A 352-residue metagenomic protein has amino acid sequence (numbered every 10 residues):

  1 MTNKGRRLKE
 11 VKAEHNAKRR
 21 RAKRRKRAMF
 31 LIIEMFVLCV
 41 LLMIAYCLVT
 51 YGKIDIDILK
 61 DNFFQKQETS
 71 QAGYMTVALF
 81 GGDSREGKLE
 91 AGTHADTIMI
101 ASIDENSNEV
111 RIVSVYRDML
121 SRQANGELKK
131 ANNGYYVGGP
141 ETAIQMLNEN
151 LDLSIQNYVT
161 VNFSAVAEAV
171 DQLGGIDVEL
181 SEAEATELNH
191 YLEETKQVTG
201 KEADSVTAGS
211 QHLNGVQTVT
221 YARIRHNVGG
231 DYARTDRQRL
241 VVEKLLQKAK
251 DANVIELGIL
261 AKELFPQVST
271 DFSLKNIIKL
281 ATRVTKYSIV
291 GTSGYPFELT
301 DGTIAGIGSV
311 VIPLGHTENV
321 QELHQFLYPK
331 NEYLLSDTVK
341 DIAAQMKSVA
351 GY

Functional and structural regions predicted by a protein language model:
N3, K9-N108, K279: Entry/capping segment at the start of metal-dependent catalytic domains with acidic active-site entry clusters
Q67, Y74, E127, Q267-Y352: C-terminal solvent-exposed extensions
A72-M75, T93-I98, S107-V115, G126 (+8 more regions): Extracytoplasmic
E86-L89, K129-V137, D152-N157, I224-A233 (+3 more regions): Second-shell loop/turn segments in exported
A91-A95, N125, G134-T142, T160-S164 (+5 more regions): Soluble non-cytosolic domains of exported or imported proteins
T97, L128, P140-N148, F163-A167 (+8 more regions): Extracytoplasmic/secreted envelope proteins and their assembly/folding machinery, especially bacterial periplasmic
V137-G200, S273: Amphipathic, coiled-coil-like alpha-helical scaffolding segments used for oligomerization/assembly
D171-E256: Flexible, polar/acidic helix-loop-strand segments at domain edges
